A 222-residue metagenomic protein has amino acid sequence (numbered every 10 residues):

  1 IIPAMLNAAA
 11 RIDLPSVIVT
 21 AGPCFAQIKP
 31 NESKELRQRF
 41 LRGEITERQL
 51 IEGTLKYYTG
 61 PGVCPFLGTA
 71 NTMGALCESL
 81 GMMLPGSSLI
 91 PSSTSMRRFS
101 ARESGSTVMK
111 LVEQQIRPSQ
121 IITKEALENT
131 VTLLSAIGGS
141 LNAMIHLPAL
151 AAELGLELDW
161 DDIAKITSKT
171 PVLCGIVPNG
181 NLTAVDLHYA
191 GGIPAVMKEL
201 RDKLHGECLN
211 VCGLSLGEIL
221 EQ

Functional and structural regions predicted by a protein language model:
I2-L14, I18-Q222: Catalytic or ion-coupling anion/metal-binding cores of large enzyme and transporter domains
